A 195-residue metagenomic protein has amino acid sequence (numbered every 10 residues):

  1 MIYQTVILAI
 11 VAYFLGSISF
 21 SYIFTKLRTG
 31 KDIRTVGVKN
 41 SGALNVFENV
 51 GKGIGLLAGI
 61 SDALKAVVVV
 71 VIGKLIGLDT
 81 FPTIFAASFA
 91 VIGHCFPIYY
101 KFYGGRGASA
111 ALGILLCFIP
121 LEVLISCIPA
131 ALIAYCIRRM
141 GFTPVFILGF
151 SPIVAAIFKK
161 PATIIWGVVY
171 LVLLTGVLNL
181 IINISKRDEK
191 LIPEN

Functional and structural regions predicted by a protein language model:
M1-A9, V68-F85, L116-E122, A155-G167: Helix-coil boundary and interhelical linker segments in multi-pass alpha-helical membrane proteins
I2-R28: N-terminal signal-anchor transmembrane alpha helix
Y22-G55, I184-N195: Cytosolic, membrane-interface loops and tails of multi-pass inner-membrane proteins
K31-N40, Y99-L112, R139-F150: Short, non-helical or kinked segments that cap or interrupt transmembrane helices
F47-V50, G73-I76, F89, G93 (+2 more regions): Interfacial segments of multi-pass membrane proteins
E48-K74, A86: Multi-pass membrane catalytic core of lipid/isoprenoid biosynthesis enzymes
E122-I125, M140-L148, K159-V172: Loop-to-transmembrane alpha-helix initiation sites
A155, K160-N195: C-terminal membrane-associated helical module and adjoining short loops/tails
